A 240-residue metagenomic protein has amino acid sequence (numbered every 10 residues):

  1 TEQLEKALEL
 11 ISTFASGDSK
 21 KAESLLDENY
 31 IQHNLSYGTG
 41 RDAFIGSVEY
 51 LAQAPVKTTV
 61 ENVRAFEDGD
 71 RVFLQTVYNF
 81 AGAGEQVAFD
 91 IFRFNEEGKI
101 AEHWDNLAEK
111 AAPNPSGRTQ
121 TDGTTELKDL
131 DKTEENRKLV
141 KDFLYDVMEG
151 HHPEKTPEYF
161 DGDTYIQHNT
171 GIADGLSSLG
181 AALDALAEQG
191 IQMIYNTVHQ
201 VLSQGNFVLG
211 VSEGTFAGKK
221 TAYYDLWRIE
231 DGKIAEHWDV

Functional and structural regions predicted by a protein language model:
T1-V240: C-terminal and inter-domain tail/linker signature
